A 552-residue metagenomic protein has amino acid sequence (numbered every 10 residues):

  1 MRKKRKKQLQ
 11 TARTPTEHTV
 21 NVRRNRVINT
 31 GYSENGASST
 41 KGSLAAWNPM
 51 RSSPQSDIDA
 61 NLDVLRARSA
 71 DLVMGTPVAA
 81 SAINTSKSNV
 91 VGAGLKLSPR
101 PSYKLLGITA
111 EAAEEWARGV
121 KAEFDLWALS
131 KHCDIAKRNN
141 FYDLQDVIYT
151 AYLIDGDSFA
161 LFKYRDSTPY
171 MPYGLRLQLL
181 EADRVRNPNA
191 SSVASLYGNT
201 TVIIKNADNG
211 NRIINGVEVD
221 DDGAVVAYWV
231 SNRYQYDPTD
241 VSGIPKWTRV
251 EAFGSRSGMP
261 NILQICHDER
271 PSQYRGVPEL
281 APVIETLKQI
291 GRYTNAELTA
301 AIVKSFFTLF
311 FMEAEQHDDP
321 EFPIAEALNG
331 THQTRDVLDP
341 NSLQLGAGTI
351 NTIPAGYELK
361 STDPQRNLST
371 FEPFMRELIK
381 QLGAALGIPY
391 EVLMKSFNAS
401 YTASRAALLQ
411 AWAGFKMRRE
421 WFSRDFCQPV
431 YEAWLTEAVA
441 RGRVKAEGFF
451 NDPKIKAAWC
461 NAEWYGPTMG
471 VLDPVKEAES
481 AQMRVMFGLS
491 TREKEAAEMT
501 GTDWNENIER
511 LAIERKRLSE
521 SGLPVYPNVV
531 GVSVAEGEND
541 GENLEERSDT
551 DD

Functional and structural regions predicted by a protein language model:
M1-D155, F162-L175: Extended, helix-rich architectural segments
M1-R24, A406-Q410, R418-D552: C-terminal anchoring/interaction modules
E114, K131, I135-K137, A347-L472: Surface-exposed loop-to-helix/strand elements on domain peripheries
N139, F162-R165, I302-F306, L393-F397 (+3 more regions): Short coil/turn segments at secondary-structure boundaries
D146-D240: Extended, Lys/Arg-enriched charged tracts that mediate electrostatic binding to polyanionic substrates
G223, L382, E495: Acidic/polar, glycine-anchored loop/turn motif associated with catalytic or activation segments that engage anionic
N232-S255: Short, surface-exposed, low-complexity cationic segments
S255-A407, E536-G537: Extended, charged amphipathic alpha-helical segments
